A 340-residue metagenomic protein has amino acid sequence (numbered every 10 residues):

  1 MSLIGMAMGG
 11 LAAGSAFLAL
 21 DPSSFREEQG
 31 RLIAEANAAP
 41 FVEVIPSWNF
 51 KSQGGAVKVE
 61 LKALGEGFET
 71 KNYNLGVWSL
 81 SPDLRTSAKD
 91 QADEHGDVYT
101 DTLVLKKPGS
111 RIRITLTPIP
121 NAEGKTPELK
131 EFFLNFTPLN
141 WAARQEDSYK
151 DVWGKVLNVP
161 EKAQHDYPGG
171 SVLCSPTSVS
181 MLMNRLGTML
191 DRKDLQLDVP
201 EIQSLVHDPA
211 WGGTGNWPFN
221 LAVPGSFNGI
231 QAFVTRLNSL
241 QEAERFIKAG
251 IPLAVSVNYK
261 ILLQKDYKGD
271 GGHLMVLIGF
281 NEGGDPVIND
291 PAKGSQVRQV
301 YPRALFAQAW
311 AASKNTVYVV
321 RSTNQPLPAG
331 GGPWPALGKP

Functional and structural regions predicted by a protein language model:
M1-M6, F17, D21-S24, A36-A39 (+5 more regions): Noncatalytic regulatory segments and standalone regulatory/sensor domains
R26-E27, A142, K193-K339: Conserved active-site-adjacent core of cysteine acyl-enzyme catalytic domains
P40-S52: A short beta-strand element within beta-rich, extracytoplasmic domains of secreted/secretory-pathway proteins
Q53-V59, G271: Short coil-to-beta strand junction motifs in C2/discoidin
N72-K106: Extracellular carbohydrate recognition and processing domains and analogous Trp-centered ligand-binding platforms
R111-G213, K268-D270: Active-site-adjacent structural segments surrounding the nucleophilic cysteine of cysteine proteases and isopeptidases
